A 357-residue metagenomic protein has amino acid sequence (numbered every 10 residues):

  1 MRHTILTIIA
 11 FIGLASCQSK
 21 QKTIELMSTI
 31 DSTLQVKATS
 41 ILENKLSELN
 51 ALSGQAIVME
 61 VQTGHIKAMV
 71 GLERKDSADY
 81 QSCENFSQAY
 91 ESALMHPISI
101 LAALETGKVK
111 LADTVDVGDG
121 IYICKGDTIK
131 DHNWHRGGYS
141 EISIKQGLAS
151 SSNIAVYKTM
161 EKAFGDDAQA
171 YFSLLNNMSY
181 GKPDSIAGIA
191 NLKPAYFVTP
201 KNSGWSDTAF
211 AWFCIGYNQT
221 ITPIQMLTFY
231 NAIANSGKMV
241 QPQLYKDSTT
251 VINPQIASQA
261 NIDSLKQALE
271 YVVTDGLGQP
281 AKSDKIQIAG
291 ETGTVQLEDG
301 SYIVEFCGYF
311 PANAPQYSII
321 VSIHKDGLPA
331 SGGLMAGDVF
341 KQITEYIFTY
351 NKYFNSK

Functional and structural regions predicted by a protein language model:
M1-T4: Positively charged n-region of N-terminal signal peptides that target proteins for export
A15-S16: C-terminal motif of bacterial Sec signal peptides marking the signal peptidase cleavage site
E25, I30-L34, L52-A89, L101-K325: Beta-lactam-recognizing serine transpeptidase/beta-lactamase-like catalytic domain environment
A38, G147, F340: A helicase ATPase "motif cassette" and its flanking acidic/Ser/Thr-rich regulatory loops
T39-E48: Short, basic/aromatic recognition patches
H96: Short, conserved phosphate/pyrophosphate- and ester-handling motifs at nucleotide-, phospho-/glycolipid
T250, G337-K357: Short, gly/Ser/Thr-rich active-site loops of penicillin-recognizing serine hydrolases
K325-M335: A short acidic/glycine-rich loop-to-helix N-cap element
